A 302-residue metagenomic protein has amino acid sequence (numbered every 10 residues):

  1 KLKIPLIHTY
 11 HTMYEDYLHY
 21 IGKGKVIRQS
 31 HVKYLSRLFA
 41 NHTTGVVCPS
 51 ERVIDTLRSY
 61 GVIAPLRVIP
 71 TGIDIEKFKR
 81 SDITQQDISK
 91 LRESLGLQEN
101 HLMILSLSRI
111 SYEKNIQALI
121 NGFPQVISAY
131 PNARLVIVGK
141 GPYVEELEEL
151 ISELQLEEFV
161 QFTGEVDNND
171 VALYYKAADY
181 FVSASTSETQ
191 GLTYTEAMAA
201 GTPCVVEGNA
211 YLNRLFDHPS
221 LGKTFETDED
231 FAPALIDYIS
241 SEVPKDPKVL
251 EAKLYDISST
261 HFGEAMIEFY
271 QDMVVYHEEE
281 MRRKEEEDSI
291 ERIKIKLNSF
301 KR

Functional and structural regions predicted by a protein language model:
R52, G72: Carbohydrate-associated surface elements
Q98-K114, I120-F123: Conserved donor-binding/catalytic core segment of Leloir-type glycosyltransferases
E145-V166: Nucleotide-activated donor-binding/catalytic signature segment of Leloir-type glycosyltransferases, i.e., the conserved
E165-V166, L173-A178: Short alpha-helical donor nucleotide-sugar binding micro-motif in glycosyltransferases
T186: Aromatic "clamp/platform" in nucleotide-sugar-dependent glycosyltransferases that forms part of the donor/acceptor
P203-V206: Short hydrophobic beta-strand element within catalytic cores of glycosyltransferases and related nucleotide-activated
H218-E229, I236-V243: Conserved acidic donor-binding segment of nucleotide-sugar-dependent glycosyltransferases
V243-I295: A charged, aromatic-enriched C-terminal amphipathic alpha-helix characteristic of glycosyltransferases across folds
